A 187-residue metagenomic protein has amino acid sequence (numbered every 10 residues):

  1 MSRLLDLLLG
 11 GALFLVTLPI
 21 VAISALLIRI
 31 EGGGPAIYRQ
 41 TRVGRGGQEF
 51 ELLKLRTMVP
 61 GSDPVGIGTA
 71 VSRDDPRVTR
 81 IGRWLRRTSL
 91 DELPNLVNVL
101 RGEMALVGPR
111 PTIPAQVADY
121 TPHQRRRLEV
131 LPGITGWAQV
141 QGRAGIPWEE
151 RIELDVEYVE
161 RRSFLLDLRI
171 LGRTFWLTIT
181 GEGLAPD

Functional and structural regions predicted by a protein language model:
M1, T17, D74-D75, R86-L90 (+1 more regions): Short, solvent-exposed loop/helix junctions and linker helices that flank or host conserved functional motifs
M1-G61, N98, F164, R169-D187: A hydrophobic, helix-centered structural microdomain
G10, A25, Y38, T79-R83 (+2 more regions): Positions in alpha-helical segments
S24, R39, G66-A70, V107-P109 (+4 more regions): Short, hydrophobic secondary-structure boundary micro-motifs
Y38-R77, T135-E153: Short, glycine-rich, amphipathic interfacial segments at transmembrane boundaries or analogous
V71-L131, L171-T174: A short, structured surface patch at a secondary-structure boundary
L128-D187: C-terminal terminal-structure detector
